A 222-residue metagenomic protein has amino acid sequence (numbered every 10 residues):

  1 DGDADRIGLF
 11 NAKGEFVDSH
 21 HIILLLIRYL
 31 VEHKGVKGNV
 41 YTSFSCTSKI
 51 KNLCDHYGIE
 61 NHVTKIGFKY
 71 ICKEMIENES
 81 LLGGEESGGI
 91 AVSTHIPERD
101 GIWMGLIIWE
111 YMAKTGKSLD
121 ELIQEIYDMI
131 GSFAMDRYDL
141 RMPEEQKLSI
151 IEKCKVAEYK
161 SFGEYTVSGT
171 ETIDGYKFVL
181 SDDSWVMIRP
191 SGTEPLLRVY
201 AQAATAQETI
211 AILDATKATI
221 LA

Functional and structural regions predicted by a protein language model:
D1-G2, R189: Short beta-strand segments
G2-R6, G88: Short, glycine/acidic-enriched loop or turn micro-motifs at the edges of active sites
D5-L25, I50-K51: Short Gly/Thr/Asp-enriched flexible loops that form oxyanion-binding sites at enzyme active sites
A12-K13, V36-Q202, A206-A222: Phosphate-binding and adjacent anionic-ligand microenvironments
F16-K37, K65-G67: Short, acidic/small-residue loops that bind anionic groups at enzyme active sites
